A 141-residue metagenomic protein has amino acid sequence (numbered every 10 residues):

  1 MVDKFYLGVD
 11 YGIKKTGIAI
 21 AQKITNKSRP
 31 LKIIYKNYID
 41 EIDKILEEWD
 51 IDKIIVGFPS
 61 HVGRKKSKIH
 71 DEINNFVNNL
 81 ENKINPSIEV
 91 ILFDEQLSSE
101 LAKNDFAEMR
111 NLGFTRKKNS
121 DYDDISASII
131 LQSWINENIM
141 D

Functional and structural regions predicted by a protein language model:
V2-L7, I13-D141: Phosphate- and other anionic-substrate recognition elements at nucleic-acid/protein interfaces
